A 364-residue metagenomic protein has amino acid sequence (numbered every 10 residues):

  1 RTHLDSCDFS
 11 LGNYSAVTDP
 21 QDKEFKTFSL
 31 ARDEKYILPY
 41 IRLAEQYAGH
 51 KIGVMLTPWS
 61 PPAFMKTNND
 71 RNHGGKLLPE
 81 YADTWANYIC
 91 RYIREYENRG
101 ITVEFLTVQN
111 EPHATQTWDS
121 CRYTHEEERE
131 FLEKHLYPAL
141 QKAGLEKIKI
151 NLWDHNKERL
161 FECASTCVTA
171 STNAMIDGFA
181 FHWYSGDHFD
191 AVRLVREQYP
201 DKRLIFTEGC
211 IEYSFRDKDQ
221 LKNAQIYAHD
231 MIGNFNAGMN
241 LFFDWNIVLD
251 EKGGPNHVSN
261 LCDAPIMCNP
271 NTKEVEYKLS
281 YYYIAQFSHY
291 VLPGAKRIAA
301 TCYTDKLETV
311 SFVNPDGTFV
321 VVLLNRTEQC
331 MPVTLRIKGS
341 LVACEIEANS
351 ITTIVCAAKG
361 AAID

Functional and structural regions predicted by a protein language model:
R1-V103, T124, K134: N-terminal catalytic cores of secreted or lumenal carbohydrate-active enzymes
T2-L4, N110, H182-W183, N246: Residues that line or immediately flank small-molecule/substrate-binding pockets and catalytic motifs
S6-F9, P62-K66, A114-T115, R159 (+1 more regions): Short catalytic/ligand-binding loop motif for oxyanion handling, primarily in non-cytosolic enzymes, centered on
V54-L56, N87-R94, R99-E104, T115-D364: Substrate-binding and catalytic surfaces of secreted/luminal carbohydrate-active proteins
P62, E111, E212: Active-site loop signature of alpha/beta-hydrolase-fold enzymes
D70, P112, C210: Short, histidine-centered active-site or binding-site loop motifs used for metal coordination, general acid-base
V108-A114: Short, conserved phosphate-binding/catalytic loop or strand-edge motifs used in phosphoryl-/nucleotidyl-transfer
